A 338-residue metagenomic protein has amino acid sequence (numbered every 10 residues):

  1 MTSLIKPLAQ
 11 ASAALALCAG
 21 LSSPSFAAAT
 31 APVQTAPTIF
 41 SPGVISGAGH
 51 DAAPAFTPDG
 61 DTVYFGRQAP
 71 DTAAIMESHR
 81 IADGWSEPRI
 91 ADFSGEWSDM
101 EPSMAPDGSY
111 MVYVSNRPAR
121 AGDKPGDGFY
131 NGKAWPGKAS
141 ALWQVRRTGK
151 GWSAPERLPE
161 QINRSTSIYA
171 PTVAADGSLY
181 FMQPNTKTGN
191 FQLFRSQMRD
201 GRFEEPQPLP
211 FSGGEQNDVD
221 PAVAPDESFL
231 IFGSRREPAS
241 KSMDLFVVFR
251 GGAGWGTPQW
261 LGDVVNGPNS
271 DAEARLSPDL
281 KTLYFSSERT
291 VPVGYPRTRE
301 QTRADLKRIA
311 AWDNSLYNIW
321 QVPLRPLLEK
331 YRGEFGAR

Functional and structural regions predicted by a protein language model:
T2-A13: Bacterial N-terminal signal peptides that target proteins for export
P7, A16, F26-A29: Low-complexity, intrinsically disordered segments with a bias for serine/threonine
A11-S23: Bacterial N-terminal signal peptides
A27-R338: Short, conserved micro-motifs composed of acidic
